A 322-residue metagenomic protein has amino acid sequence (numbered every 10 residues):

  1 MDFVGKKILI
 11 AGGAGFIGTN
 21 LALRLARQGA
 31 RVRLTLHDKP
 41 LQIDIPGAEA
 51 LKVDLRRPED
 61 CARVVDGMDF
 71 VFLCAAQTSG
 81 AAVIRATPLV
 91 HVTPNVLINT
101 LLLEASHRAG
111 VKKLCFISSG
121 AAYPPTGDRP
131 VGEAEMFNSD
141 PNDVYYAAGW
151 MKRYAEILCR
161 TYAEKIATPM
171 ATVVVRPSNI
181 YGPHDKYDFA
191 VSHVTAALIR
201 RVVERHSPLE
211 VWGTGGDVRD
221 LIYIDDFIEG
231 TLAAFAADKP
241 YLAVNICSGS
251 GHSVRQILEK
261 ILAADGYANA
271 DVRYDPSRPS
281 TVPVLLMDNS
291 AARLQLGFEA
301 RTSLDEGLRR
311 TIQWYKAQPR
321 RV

Functional and structural regions predicted by a protein language model:
I8-R27: N-terminal Rossmann NAD(P)H-binding glycine-rich loop of SDR-like oxidoreductase domains
A11, T35, V71-Q77, L114-G120 (+1 more regions): SDR active-site strand-loop-helix element
T35, E204-V322: C-terminal substrate-binding subdomain of Rossmann-fold SDR/epimerase-dehydratase oxidoreductases
T35-K39, L55: N-terminal Rossmann-fold cofactor-binding loop
K52-N95, A105-R108: NAD(P)H-binding glycine-rich loop region in Rossmannoid oxidoreductase-like domains and their noncatalytic homologs
T100-Y145, K165, M170-V173: Conserved Rossmann-fold NAD(P)-dependent oxidoreductase catalytic core, especially the SDR/UDP-sugar
G127-A134, I157-F235, G249-G251, L258-D265: NAD(P)-dependent short-chain dehydrogenase/reductase
A147, M151-Y154: Active-site helix of classical SDR
